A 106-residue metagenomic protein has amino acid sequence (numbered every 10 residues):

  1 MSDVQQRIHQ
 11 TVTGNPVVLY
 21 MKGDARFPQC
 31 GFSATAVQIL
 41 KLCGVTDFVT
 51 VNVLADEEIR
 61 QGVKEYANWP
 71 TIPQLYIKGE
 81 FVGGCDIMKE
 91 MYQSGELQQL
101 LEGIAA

Functional and structural regions predicted by a protein language model:
Q6, R60-E65: TIR-domain catalytic/interaction hotspot
H9-D47: Local sequence-structure signature of Cys/Sec-based thiol-disulfide redox active-site neighborhoods
Y20, Q74-K78: Acidic beta-strand-to-loop metal/phosphate-binding motif
V45-R60: Thiol-based oxidoreductase modules, predominantly thioredoxin-like and allied folds used for disulfide exchange
E65-T71: Thiol/disulfide oxidoreductase modules built on the thioredoxin-like
I77-A106: Non-catalytic, surface beta->alpha helical segment in thiol-disulfide oxidoreductase systems
